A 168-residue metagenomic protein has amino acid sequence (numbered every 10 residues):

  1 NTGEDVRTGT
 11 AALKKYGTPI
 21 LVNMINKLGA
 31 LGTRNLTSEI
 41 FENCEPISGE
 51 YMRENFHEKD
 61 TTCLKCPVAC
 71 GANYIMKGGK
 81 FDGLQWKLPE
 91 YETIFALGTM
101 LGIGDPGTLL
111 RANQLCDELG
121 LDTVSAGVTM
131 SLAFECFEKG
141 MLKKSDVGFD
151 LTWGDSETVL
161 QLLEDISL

Functional and structural regions predicted by a protein language model:
N1-L168: Intrinsically disordered, low-complexity segments enriched in small residues
